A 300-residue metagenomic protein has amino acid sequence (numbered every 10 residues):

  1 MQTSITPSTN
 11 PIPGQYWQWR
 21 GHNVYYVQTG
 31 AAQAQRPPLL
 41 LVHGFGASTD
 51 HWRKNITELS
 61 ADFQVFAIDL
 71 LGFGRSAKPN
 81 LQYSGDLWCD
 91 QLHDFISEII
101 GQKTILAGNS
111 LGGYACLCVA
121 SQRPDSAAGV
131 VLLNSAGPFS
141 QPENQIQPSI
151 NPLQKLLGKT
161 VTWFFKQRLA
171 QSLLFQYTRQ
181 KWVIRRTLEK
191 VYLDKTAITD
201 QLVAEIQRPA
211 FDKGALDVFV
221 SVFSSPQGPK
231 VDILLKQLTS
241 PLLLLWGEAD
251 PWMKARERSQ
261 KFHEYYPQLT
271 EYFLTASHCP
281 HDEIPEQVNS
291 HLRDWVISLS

Functional and structural regions predicted by a protein language model:
H22-R75: Conserved HGGG/HGGXW glycine-rich cap/lid loop of the alpha/beta-hydrolase fold
V24, L169-S240: Conserved alpha/beta-hydrolase catalytic His-Asp/Glu region
L87-T104: Conserved acidic catalytic loop of the alpha/beta-hydrolase fold
L106-G108, L133: Short beta-strand immediately N-terminal to the catalytic nucleophile in serine-hydrolase-like folds
G113-P124, V130: Short glycine-enriched nucleophile-adjacent loop and the immediately C-terminal alpha-helix near the catalytic center
S121, V130-Q171: Flexible "cap/lid" loop of the alpha/beta hydrolase fold
Q237-A276: Conserved loop-alpha-helix segment in the C-terminal half of the alpha/beta-hydrolase fold that carries the catalytic
P267-S300: Catalytic active-site module of serine/aspartate enzymes centered on a nucleophile-bearing elbow/loop
